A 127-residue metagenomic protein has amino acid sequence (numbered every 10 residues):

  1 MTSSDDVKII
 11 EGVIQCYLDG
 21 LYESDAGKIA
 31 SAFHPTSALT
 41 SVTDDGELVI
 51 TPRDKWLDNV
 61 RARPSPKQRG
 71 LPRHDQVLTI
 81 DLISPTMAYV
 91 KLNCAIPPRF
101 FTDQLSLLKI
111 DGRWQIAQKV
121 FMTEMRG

Functional and structural regions predicted by a protein language model:
M1-P35, T51: Short, low-complexity N-terminal intrinsically disordered segments enriched in polar/charged residues
I9, A38-F100: Surface-exposed, charged secondary-structure patches
I10-I14, V90, I116: Hydrophobic aliphatic residue packing
A26, D45-G46, T123: Sparse recognition of residues in long alpha-helices and their boundaries
F33-H34, C94, V120-F121: Short beta-strand segments enriched in hydrophobic/aromatic residues within well-folded beta-rich domains
P35, P85-T86, G112-R113: Beta-strand-connecting loop/turn residues
F100-G127: Short beta-strand edge/turn micro-motifs at domain boundaries
